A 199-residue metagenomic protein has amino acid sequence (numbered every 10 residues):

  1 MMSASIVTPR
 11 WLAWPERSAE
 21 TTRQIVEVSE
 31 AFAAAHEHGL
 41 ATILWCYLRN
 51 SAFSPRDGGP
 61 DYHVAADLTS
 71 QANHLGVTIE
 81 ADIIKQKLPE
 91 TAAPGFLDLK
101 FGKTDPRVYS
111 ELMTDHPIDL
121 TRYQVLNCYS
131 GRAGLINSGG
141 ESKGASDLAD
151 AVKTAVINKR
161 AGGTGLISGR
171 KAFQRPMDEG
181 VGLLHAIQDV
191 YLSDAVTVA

Functional and structural regions predicted by a protein language model:
M1-L135, L148-T164, L192-S193: Alpha/beta enzyme core
E16, G76, S142-K143, R175: Glycine-/small-residue-rich active-site loops that bind phosphorylated ligands and cofactors
L135-E141, S168-K171: Glycine-rich beta-strand-to-loop/alpha-helix junction loops that act as flexible
G144-L148, L166-S168, Q174-M177: Short active-site-adjacent structural elements
A161, F173-A199: C-terminal helical cap(s) of enzyme catalytic domains, especially alpha/beta-barrels
